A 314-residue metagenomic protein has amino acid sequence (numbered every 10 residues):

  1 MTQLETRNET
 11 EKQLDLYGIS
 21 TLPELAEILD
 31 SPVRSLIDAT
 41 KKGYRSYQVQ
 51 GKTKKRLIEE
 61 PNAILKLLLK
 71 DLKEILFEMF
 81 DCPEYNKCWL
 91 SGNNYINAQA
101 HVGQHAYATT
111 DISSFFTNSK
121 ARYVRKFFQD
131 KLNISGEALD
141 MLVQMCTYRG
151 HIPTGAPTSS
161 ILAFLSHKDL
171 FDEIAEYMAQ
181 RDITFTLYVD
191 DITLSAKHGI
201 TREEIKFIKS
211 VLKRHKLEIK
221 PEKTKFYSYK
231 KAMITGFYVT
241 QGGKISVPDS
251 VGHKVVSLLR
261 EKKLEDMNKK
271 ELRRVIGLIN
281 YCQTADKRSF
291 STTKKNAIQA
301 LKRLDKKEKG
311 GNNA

Functional and structural regions predicted by a protein language model:
M1-A156, L165-D172, I200-A314: Right-hand nucleic-acid polymerase module
F80, E84, M178-F185: Long, hydrophobic, amphipathic alpha-helical segments used as structural scaffolds
G92-N94, E176-R181: Short amphipathic beta-strand starts and helix->beta connectors
T109-S113, G155, S159, R181-K197: Catalytic palm active-site di-aspartate
